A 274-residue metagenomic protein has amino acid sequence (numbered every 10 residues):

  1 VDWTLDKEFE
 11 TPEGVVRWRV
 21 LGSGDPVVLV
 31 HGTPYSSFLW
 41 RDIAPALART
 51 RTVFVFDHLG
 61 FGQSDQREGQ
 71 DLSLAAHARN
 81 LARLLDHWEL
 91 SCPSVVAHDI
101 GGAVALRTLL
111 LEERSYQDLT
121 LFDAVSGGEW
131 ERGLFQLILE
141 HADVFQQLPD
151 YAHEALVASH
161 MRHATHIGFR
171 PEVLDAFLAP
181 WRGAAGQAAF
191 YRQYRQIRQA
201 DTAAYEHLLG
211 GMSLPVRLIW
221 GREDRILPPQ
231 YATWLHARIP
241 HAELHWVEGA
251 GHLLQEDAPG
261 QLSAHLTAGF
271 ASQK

Functional and structural regions predicted by a protein language model:
V1-V27, A48-R51, D86, L90-C92 (+2 more regions): Alpha/beta-hydrolase fold catalytic core
F9-E13, F54, H58-A97, A264: Active-site loop/oxyanion-hole signature of alpha/beta-hydrolase fold enzymes
V20-Q63: Conserved HGGG/HGGXW glycine-rich cap/lid loop of the alpha/beta-hydrolase fold
A97, G101, A105: Gly/Ala-rich beta-loop-alpha elbow adjacent to hydrolase catalytic centers
L110, Y116-L148: Flexible "cap/lid" loop of the alpha/beta hydrolase fold
W130, D150-G211: Conserved alpha/beta-hydrolase catalytic His-Asp/Glu region
G186-A237, W246: Conserved serine/cysteine hydrolase catalytic core
A242-K274: Catalytic active-site module of serine/aspartate enzymes centered on a nucleophile-bearing elbow/loop
